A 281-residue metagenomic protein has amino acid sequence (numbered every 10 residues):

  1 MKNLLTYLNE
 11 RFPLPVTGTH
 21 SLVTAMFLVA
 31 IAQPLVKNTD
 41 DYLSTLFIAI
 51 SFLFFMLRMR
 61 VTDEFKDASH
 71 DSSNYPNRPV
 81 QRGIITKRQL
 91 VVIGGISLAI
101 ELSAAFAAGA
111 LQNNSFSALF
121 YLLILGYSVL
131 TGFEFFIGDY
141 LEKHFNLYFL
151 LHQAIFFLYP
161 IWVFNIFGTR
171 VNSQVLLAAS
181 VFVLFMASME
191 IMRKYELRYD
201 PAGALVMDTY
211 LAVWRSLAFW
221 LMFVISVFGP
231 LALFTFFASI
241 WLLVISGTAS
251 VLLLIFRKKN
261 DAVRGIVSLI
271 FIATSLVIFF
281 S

Functional and structural regions predicted by a protein language model:
M1-F65, F135-K143, L150-F164: Topogenic membrane-insertion module of multi-pass membrane proteins
K2-L5, G138-L141, F145, R215 (+1 more regions): Extended hydrophobic alpha-helices typical of membrane-associated regions
N3-N9, Q89-G168: Intramembrane alpha-helical segments
L22-Q33, L98-F106, L122-T131, F156-I161 (+3 more regions): Hydrophobic core of alpha-helical transmembrane segments in multi-pass integral membrane proteins
L22-V29, Q81-I84, L147-N165, D208-R215 (+1 more regions): Small-residue-rich segments of transmembrane alpha-helices in multi-pass membrane proteins, especially helix faces
L28-A49, I100-L119, L158-S180, G229-S239 (+1 more regions): Helix-coil boundary and interhelical linker segments in multi-pass alpha-helical membrane proteins
L53-E64, L125-I137, L158-W162, A179-Y199 (+1 more regions): Transmembrane alpha-helical segments that form the membrane-embedded catalytic/substrate-channel core of multi-pass
L57-A99, V183-F228: Solvent-exposed interhelical
